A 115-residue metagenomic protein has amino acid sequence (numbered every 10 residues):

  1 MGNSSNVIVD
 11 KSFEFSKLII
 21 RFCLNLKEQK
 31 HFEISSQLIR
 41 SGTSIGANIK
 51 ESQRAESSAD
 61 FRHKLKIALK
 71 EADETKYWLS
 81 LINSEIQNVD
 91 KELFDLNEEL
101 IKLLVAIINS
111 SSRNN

Functional and structural regions predicted by a protein language model:
M1-E51, A55-N115: Short, C-terminally biased terminal segments at protein or domain edges
